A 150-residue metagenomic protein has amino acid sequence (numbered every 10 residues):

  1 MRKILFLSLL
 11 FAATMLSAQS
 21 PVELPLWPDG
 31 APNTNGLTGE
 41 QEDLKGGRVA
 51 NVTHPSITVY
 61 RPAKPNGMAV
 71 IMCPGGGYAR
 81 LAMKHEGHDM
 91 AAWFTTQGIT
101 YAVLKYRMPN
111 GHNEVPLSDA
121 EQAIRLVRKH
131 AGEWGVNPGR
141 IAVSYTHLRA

Functional and structural regions predicted by a protein language model:
S20-K64: N-terminal cap/lid segment of alpha/beta-hydrolase-fold proteins
G67-G75: Short beta-strand element of the alpha/beta-hydrolase
G77-A79, Y101: Serine-hydrolase catalytic-loop signature spanning alpha/beta hydrolases and amidase-signature enzymes
H85-A102: Short amphipathic alpha-helix adjacent to the substrate-entry channel of hydrolases
H112-G132: Alpha/beta-hydrolase active-site loop
R128-A142: Gly/Ser-rich "nucleophile elbow"/oxyanion-hole loop immediately N-terminal to the catalytic nucleophile in hydrolases
T146-A150: Conserved small/polar residues in nucleotide/adenosyl-binding loops
